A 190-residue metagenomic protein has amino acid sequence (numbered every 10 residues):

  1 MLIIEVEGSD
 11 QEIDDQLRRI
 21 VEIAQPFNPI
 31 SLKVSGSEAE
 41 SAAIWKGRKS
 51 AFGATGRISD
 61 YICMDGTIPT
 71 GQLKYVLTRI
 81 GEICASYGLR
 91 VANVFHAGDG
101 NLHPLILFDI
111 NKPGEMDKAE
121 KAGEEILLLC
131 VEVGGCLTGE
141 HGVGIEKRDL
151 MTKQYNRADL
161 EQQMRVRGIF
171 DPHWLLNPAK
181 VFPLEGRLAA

Functional and structural regions predicted by a protein language model:
M1-A190: Noncatalytic alpha-helical scaffold of FAD-dependent oxidoreductases
